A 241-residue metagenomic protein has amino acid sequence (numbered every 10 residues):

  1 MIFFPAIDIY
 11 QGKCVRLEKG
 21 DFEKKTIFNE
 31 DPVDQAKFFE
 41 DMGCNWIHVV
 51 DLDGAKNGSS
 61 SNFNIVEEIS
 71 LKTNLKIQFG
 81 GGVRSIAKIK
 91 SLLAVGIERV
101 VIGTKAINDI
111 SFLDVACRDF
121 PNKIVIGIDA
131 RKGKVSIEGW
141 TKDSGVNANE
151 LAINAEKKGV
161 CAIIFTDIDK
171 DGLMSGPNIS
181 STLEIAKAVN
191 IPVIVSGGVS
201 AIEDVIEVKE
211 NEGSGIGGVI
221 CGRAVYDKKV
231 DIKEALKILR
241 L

Functional and structural regions predicted by a protein language model:
I2-A6, W46, N74-Q78, E98-V101 (+5 more regions): Structural preference for beta-strand elements that scaffold enzyme active sites
D8, F39, I47, L92 (+5 more regions): Conserved, mostly hydrophobic/aromatic
G12, E18-E23, K90, I97-D171: Conserved anion-binding
D41, H48-V95: N-terminal active-site wall of soluble small-molecule enzyme domains
W46-N64, T104, F165-S175: Glycine-rich, proline-tolerant flexible connector loops at the mouths of alpha/beta enzymes
S60-E67, I110, T141-E150, S175-E184: Charged helix-capping and loop-helix junction motifs
T73, I77-E98, S180-G215, A235: Catalytic cores of alpha/beta
S111-D119, K209-C221, V225-L241: C-terminal helical cap(s) of enzyme catalytic domains, especially alpha/beta-barrels
